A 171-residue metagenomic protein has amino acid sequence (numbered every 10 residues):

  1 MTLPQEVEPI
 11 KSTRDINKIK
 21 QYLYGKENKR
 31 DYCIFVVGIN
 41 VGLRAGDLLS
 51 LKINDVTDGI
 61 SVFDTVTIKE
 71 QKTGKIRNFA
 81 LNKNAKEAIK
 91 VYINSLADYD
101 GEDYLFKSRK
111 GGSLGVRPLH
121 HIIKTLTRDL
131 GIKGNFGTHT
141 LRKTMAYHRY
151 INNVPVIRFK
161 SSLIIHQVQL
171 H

Functional and structural regions predicted by a protein language model:
M1-H171: Conserved catalytic core of the tyrosine transesterase superfamily
